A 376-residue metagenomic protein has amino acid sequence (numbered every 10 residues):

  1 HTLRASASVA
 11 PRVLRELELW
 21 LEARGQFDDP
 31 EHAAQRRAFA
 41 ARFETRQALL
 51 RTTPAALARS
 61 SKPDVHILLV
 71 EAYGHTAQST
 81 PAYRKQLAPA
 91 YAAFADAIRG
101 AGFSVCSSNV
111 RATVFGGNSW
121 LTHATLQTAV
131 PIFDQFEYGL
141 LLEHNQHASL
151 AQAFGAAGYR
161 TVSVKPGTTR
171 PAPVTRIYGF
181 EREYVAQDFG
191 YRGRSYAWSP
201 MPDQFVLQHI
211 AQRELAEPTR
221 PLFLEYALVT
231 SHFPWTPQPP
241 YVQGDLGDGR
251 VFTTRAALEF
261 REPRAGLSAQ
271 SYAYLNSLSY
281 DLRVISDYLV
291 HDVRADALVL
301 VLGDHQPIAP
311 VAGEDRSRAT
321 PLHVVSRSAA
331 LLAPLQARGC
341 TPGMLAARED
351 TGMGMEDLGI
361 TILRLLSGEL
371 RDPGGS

Functional and structural regions predicted by a protein language model:
H1-R15: Transmembrane and membrane-interface helices of multi-pass, inner-membrane envelope-modifying transferases
P11-G25: Cytoplasm-facing regions of membrane-associated proteins and arrestin-like adaptors
E22-T45: Membrane-anchoring hydrophobic helices of lipid-metabolizing enzymes
F43-S376: Solvent-exposed soluble domains appended to multi-pass membrane proteins
